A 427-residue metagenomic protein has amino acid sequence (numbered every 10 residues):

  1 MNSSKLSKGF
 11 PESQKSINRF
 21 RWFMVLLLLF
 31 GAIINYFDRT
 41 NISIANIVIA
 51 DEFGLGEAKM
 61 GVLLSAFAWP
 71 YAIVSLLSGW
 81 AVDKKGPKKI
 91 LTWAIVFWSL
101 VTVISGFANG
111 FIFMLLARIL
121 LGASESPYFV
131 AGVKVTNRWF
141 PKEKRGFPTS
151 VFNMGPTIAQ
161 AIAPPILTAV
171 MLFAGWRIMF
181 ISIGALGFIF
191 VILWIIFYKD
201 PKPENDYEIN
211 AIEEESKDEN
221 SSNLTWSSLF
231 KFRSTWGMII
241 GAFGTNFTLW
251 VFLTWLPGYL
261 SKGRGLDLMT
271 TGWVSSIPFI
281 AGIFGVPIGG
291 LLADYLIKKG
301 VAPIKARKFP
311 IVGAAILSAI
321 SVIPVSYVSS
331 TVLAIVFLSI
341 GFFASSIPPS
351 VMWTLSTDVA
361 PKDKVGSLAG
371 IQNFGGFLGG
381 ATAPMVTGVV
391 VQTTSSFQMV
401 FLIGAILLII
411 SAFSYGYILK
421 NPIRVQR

Functional and structural regions predicted by a protein language model:
I42-S43, F232-G289, P349, W353: Extracytoplasmic gate region of multi-pass secondary transporters
G54, G86, F107-F113, P141 (+1 more regions): Helix-breaking motifs and short loop linkers at transmembrane-helix boundaries and internal kinks in secondary membrane
I73-I112: Conserved MFS/SLC helix-loop-helix module at the cytosolic interface between two early adjacent transmembrane helices
K89-V103, K305-V322: Structural signature of the two symmetry-related core transmembrane helices
F97, V101-I104, I112-L120, L333-I340: Paired small-residue
A117-T157: Cytoplasmic helix-loop-helix junction between adjacent transmembrane helices in 12-TM secondary transporters
F152-K202: Helix-loop-helix hairpin linking two adjacent transmembrane segments in secondary transporters
I196-L224, R424-R427: Flexible cytoplasmic inter-helical loops of multi-pass small-molecule transporters
